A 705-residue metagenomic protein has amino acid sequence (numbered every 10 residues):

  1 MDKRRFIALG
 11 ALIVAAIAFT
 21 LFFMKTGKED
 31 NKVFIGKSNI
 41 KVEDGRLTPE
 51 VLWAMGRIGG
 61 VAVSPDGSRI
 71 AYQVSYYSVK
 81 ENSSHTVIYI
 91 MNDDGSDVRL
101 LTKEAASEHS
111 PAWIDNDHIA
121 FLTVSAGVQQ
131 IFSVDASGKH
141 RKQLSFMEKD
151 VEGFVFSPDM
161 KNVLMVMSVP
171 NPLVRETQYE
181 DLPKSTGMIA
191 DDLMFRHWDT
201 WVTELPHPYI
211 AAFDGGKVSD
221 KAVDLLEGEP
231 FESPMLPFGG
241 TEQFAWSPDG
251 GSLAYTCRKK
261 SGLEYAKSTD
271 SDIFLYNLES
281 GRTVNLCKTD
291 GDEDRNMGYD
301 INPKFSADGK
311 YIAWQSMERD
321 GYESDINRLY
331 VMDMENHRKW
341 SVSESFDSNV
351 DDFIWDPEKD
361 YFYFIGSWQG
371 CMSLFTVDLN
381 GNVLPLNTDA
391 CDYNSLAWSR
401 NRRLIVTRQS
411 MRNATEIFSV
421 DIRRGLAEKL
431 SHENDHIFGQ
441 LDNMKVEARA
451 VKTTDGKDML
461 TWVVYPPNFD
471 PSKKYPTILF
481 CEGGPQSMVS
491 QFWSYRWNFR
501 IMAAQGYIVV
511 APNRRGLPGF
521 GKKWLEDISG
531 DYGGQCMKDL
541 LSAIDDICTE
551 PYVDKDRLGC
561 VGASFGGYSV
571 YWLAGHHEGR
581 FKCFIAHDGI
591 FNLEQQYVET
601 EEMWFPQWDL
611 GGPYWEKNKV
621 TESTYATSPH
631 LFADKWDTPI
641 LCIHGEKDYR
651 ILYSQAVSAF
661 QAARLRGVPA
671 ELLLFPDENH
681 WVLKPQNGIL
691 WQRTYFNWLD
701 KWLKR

Functional and structural regions predicted by a protein language model:
N31-I35, H85-T86, S168-K217, A222-G228 (+7 more regions): Predominantly five- to eight-bladed beta-propeller fold
E50-T86: Beta-strand-rich domains and repeat architectures in extracellular enzymes and scaffolds, especially beta-propellers
M55-I70, A105-L122, E148-V163, F195-V202 (+14 more regions): Conserved beta-propeller blade repeats
Y76-K80, S125-V128, P170-L173, K260-G262 (+3 more regions): Short glycine/acidic-enriched loop and turn motifs that connect beta-strands
N92-S96, D135-K139, F213-G216, N277-G281 (+3 more regions): Short loop/turn segments that connect beta-strands within beta-propeller blades
A120-R175: Hydrophobic or amphipathic alpha-helical targeting/insertion segments
S261, E433-D556, A563-S564, V598 (+1 more regions): Cap/lid segment of the alpha/beta-hydrolase catalytic domain
A503-A504, A511-R705: Active-site-proximal cap/loop segments of hydrolase catalytic domains
